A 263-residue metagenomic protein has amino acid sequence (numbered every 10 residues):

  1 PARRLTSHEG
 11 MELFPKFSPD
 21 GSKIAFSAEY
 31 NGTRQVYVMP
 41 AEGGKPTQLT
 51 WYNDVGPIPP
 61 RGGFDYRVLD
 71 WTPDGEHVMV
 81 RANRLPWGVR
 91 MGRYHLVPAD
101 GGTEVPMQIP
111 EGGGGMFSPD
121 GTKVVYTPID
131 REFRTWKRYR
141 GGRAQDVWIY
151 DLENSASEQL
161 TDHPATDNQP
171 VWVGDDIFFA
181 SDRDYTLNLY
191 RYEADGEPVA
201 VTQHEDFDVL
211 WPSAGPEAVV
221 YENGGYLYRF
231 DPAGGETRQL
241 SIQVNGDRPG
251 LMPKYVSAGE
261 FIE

Functional and structural regions predicted by a protein language model:
P1, T6-E12, A25-Y37, A41 (+9 more regions): A flexible loop/linker signature enriched in serine peptidases of the S9 family
S18, T72, S118, V256-F261: Structural signature of eukaryotic scaffold interfaces centered on beta-propeller domains
P19-D20, P73-D74, P119-D120, W172-G174 (+1 more regions): Residue-level detector of Asp-centered blade-edge/turn motifs that repeat once per structural unit in beta-propeller
G43-G44, G101-G102, S155, D195-E197 (+1 more regions): Short coil/turn linkers that define WD40 beta-propeller blade boundaries
F64-Y66, P216, Y255-S257: Short, surface-exposed amphipathic charged segments that create phosphate/polyanion-binding patches used for binding
P110-E111, V173-D175, A194-G196, P216-E217: Short glycine/proline-enriched coil/turn segments at helix->beta-strand junctions
R134-W136, G215-P216, E263: Generic recognition of flexible, low-complexity loop/linker segments
T237-E263: Non-catalytic accessory segments flanking enzyme active sites
